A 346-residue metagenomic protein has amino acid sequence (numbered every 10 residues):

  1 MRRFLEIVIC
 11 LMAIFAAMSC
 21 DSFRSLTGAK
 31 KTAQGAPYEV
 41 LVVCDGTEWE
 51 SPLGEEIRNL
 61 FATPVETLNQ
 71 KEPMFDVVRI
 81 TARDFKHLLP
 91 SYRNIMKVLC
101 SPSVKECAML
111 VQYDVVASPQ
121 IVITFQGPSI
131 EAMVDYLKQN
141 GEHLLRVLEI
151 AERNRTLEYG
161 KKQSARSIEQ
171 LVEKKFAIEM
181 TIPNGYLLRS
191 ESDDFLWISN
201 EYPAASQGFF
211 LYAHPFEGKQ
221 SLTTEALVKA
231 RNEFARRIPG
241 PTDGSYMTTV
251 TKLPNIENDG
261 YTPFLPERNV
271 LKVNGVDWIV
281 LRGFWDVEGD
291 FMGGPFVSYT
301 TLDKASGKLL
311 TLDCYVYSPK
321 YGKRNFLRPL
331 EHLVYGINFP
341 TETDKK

Functional and structural regions predicted by a protein language model:
M1-V8: Bacterial N-terminal signal peptides that target proteins for export
A16-S19: C-terminal motif of bacterial Sec signal peptides marking the signal peptidase cleavage site
R24-Q120: Start-of-domain marker
R24-T27, Q34, V43-T47, P183-M247: Secretory pathway targeting signatures of secreted, lumenal, and periplasmic proteins
I80-A132, P239-G307: Signature of long, low-cysteine stretches enriched in small and polar/charged residues
D114-E173: Long, acidic/polar, low-complexity amphipathic helices and coiled-coil-like
Q120-S129, G208-H214, K308-Y317: Short, well-ordered beta-strand elements
V134-E158, Y186, G307-K346: Surface-exposed amphipathic alpha-helical segments
